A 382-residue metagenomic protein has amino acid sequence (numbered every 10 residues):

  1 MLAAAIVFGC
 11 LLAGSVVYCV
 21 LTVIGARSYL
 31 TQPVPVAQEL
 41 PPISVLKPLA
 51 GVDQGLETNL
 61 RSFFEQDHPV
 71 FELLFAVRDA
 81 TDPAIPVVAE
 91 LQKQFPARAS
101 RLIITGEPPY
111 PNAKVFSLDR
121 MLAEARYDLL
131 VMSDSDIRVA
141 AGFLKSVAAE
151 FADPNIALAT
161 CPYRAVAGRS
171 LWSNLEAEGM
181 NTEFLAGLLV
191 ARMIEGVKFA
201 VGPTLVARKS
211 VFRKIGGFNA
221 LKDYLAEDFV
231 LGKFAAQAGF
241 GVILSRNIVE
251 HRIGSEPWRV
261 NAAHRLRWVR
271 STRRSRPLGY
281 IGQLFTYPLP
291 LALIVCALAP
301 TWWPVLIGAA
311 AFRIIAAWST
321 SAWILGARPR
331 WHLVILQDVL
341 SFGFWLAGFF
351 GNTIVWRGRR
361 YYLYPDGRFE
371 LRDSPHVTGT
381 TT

Functional and structural regions predicted by a protein language model:
M1-E39, A177, A186-L188, A317 (+2 more regions): N-terminal membrane-anchoring/stem segments of glycan-assembly enzymes
A13, I24, Q283-W356: Membrane-embedded multi-pass helical conduit in multi-pass membrane proteins, especially envelope-biosynthetic
P41-S44, E72, V230: Cell-envelope/extracellular polymer assembly enzymes that use nucleotide-activated donors
L60-P109: Acidic donor-binding segment of Leloir-type glycosyltransferases
P83, D134-E150: Acidic donor-binding/catalytic loop of UDP-sugar-dependent glycosyltransferases, especially processive GT2
L118, L130: Short aromatic/hydrophobic "clamp" motif used to bind/position activated sugar donors
R126-D128, A200-I215: Conserved nucleotide-sugar donor-binding and metal-coordinating catalytic region shared by glycosyltransferases
F151-F184, S210-R213, F218-Y280, D366: Catalytic donor/gating beta->alpha subdomain of glycosyltransferases that bind UDP-sugars
